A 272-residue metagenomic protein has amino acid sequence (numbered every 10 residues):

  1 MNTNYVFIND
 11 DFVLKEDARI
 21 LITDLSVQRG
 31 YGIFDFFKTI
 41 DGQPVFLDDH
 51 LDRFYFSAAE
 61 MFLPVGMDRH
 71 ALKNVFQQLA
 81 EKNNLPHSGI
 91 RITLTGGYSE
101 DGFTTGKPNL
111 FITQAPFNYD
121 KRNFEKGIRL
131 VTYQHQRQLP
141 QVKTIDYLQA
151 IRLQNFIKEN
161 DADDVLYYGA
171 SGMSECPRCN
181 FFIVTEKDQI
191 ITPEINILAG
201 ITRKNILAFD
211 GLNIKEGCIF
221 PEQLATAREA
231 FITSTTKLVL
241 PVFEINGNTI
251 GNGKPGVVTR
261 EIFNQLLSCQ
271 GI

Functional and structural regions predicted by a protein language model:
M1-Q78, T95, F103-I272: Helix-start/capping segments and mature chain N-termini
K82-L94: Ordered, amphipathic secondary-structure segments that act as subunit-interaction surfaces in large macromolecular
